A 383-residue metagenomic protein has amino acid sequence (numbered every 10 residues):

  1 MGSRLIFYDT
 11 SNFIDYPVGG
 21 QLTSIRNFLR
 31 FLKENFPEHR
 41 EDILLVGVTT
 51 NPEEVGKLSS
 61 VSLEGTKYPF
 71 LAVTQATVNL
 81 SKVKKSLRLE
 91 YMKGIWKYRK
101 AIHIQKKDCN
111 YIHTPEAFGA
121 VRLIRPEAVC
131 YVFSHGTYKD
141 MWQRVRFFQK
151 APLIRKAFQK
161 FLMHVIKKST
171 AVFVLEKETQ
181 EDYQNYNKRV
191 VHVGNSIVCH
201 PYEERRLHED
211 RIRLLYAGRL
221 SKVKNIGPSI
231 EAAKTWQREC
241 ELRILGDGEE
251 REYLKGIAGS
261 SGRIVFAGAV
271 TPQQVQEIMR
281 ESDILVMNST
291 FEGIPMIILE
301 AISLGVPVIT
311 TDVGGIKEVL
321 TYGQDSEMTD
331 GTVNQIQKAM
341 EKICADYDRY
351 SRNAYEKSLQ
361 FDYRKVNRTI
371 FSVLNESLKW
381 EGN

Functional and structural regions predicted by a protein language model:
R99, Y138, P152-V172: Membrane-proximal helix-turn-helix segments that form the acceptor-binding/catalytic region of lipid-linked
Y111, R125-R144, F173: Active-site proximal beta-strand in glycosyltransferases
F173, R206-K224, I230-K234, R243: Conserved donor-binding/catalytic core segment of Leloir-type glycosyltransferases
K255-Q273: Nucleotide-activated donor-binding/catalytic signature segment of Leloir-type glycosyltransferases, i.e., the conserved
A269, E277-S282: Short alpha-helical donor nucleotide-sugar binding micro-motif in glycosyltransferases
T290: Aromatic "clamp/platform" in nucleotide-sugar-dependent glycosyltransferases that forms part of the donor/acceptor
P307-T310: Short hydrophobic beta-strand element within catalytic cores of glycosyltransferases and related nucleotide-activated
Y322-N334, E341-A345: Conserved acidic donor-binding segment of nucleotide-sugar-dependent glycosyltransferases
